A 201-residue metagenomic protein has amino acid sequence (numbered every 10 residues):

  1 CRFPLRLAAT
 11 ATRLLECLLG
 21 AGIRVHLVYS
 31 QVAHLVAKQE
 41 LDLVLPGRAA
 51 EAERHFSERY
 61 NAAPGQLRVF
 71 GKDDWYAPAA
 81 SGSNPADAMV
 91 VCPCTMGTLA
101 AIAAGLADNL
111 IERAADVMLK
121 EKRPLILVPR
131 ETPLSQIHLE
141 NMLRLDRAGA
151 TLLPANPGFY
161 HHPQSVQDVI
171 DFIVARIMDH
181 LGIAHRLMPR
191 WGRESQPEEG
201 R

Functional and structural regions predicted by a protein language model:
C1-L125, P133-R201: A cross-family phosphate/adenosyl-ligand binding-site feature
